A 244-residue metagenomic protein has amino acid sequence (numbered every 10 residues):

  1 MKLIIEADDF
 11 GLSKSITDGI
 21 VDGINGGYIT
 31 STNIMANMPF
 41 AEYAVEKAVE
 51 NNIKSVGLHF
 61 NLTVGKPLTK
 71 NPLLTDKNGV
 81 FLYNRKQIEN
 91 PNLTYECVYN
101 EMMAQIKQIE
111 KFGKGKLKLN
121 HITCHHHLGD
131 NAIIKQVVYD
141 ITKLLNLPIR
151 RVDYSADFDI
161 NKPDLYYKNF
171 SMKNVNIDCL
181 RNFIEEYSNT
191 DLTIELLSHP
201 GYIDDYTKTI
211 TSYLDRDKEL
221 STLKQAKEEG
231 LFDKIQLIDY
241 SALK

Functional and structural regions predicted by a protein language model:
M1-I4, K14-G57, K66-E96, N100-K116 (+2 more regions): Terminal accessory/targeting
A7-F10: DG-centered beta-turn motif at the end of beta-strands
N61: Surface-exposed loop and adjacent secondary-structure segments within mature catalytic domains
H126: Active-site histidine-anchored catalytic micro-motif
